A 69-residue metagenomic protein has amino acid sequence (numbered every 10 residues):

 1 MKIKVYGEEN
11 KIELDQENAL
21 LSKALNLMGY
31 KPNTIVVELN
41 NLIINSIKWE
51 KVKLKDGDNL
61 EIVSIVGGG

Functional and structural regions predicted by a protein language model:
M1-G68: Ubiquitin-like/PB1-type beta-grasp interaction modules and other compact soluble beta-rich domains
